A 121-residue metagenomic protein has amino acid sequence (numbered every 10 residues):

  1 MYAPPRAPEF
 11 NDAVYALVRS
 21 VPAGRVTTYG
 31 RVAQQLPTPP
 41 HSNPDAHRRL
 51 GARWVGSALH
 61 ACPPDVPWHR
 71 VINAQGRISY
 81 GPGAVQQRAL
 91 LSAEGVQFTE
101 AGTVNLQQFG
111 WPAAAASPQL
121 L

Functional and structural regions predicted by a protein language model:
M1-L121: Nucleic acid-binding interface residues in structured DNA/RNA-binding domains, emphasizing the DNA-engaging scaffolds
